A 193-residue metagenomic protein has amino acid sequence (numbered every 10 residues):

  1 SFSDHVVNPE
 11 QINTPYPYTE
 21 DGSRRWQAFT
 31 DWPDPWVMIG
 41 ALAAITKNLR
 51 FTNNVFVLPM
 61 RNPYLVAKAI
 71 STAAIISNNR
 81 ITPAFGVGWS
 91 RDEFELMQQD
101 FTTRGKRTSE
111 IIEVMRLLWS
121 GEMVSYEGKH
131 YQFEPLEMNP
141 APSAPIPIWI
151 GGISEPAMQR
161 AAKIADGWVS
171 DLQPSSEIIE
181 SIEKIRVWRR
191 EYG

Functional and structural regions predicted by a protein language model:
S1-G193: Active-site-adjacent structural elements that line small-molecule/cofactor binding pockets in enzymes
